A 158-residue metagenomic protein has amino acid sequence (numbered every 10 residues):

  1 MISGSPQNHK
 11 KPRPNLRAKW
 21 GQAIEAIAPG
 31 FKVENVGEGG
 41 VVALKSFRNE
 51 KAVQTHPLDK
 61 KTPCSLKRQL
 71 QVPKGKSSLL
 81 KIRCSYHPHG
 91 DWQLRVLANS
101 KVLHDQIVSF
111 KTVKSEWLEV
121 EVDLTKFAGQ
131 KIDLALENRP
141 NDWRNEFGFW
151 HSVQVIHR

Functional and structural regions predicted by a protein language model:
I2-R158: Gly-Asp-aromatic-enriched flexible segments
